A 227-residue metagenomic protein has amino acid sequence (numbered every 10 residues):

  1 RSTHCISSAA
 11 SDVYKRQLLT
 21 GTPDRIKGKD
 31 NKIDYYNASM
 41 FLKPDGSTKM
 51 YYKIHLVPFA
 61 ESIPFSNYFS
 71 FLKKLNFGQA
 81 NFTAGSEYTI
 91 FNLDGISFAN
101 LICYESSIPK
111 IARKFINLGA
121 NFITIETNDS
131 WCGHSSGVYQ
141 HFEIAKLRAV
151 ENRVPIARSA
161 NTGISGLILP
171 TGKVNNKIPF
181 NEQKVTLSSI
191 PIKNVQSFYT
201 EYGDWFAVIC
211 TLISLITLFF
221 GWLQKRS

Functional and structural regions predicted by a protein language model:
R1, G21, I125-N128: Short beta-strands and strand-loop turn motifs
S2-A10, Y14: Single conserved hydrophobic/aromatic residue that forms the stacking wall/gate of nucleotide- or nucleobase-binding
S11-S97, N152-Q183: Catalytic-core segment of enzymes that process non-peptidic bonds
D30-N31, F59-I63, P109-R113, S135 (+1 more regions): A short, polar/proline- and glycine-enriched secondary-structure boundary/capping micro-motif
I63, F142, R148-S227: C-terminal beta-strand edge segments of enzyme domains
K73-K146: Active-site beta-loop-alpha substructure in enzyme catalytic cores, prototypically the cysteine-centered nucleophile
